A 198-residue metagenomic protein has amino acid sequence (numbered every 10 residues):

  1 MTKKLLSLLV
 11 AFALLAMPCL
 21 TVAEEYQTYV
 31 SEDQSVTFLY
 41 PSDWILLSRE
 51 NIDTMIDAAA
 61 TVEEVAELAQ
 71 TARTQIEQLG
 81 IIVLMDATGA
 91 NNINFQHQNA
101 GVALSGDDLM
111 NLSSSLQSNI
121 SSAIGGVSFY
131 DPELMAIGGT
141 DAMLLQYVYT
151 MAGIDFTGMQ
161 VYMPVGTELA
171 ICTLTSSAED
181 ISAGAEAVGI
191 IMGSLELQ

Functional and structural regions predicted by a protein language model:
M1-L79, M85-T88, A123-V127, M135 (+3 more regions): N-terminal targeting sequences that direct proteins away from the cytosol to non-cytosolic compartments
A69-N111: A short acidic-to-branched-hydrophobic micro-motif
Q96-V161: Signature of long, low-cysteine stretches enriched in small and polar/charged residues
A100, G166-T167: Short loop segments at secondary-structure junctions
M143-L144, A170-T173: Structural recognition of the beta-strand scaffold that forms the well-ordered cores of secreted hydrolase catalytic
